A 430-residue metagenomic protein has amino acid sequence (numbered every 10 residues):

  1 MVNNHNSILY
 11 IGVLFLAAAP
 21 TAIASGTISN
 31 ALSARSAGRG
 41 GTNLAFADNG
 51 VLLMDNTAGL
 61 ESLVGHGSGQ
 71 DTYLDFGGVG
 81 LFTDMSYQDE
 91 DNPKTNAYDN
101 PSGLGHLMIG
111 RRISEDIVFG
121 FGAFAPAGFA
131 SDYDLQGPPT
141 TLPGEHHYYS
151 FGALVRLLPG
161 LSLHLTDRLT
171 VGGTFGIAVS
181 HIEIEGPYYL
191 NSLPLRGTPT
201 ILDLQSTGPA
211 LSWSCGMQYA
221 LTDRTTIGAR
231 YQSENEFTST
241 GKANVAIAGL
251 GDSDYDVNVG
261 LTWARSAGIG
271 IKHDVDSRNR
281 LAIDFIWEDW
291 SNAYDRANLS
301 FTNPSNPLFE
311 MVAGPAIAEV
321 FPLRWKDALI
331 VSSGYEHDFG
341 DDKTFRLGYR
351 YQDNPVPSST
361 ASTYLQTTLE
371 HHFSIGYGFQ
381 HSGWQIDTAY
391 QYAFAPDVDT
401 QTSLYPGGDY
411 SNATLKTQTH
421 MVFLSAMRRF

Functional and structural regions predicted by a protein language model:
M1-Y10: Bacterial N-terminal signal peptides that target proteins for export
Y10-A19: Bacterial N-terminal signal peptides
P20-A24: Sec/Tat signal peptide C-region and signal peptidase I cleavage site
S25-A37, G65, E90-K94, P101-F430: Outer-membrane beta-barrel porins/channels
T27-N43, L63-D84: Transmembrane beta-strand segments of Gram-negative outer membrane beta-barrel proteins
S36, G50-M54, D71-F82, S102-H106 (+1 more regions): A common structural microfeature
G41-D48, F82-P101: Surface-exposed strand-loop-strand hairpins of Gram-negative outer-membrane beta-barrel proteins
L44-F46, V51-Q70, I109-I113, L165: Outer-membrane beta-barrel pore proteins
